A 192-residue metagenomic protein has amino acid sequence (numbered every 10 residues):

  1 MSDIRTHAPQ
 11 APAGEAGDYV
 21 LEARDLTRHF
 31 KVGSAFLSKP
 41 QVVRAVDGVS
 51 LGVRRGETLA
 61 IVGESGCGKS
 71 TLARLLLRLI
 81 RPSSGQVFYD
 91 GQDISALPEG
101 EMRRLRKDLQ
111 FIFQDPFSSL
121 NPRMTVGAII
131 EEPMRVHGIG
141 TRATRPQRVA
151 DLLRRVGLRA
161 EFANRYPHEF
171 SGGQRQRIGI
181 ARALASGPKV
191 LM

Functional and structural regions predicted by a protein language model:
A35-P40, I94-Q110, A128, V136 (+1 more regions): ABC ATPase NBD coupling module
L77: Helix-to-loop junction immediately C-terminal to a conserved catalytic motif
G85-D93: Conserved ABC transporter NBD signature motif
D93, T144-E161: Conserved ABC ATPase "signature" region
K107, H168, S186: Conserved signature/switch motifs of ABC ATPase nucleotide-binding domains
Y166-F170, Q174: Conserved ABC ATPase signature
I180: Hydrophobic anchor residue at the start of the ABC signature
